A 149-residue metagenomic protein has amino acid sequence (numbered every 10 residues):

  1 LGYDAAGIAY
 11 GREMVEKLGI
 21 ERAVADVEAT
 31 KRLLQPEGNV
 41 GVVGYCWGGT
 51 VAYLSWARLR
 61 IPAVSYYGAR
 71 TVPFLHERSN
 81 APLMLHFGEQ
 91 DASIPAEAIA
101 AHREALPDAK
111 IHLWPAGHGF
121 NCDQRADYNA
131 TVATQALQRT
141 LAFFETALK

Functional and structural regions predicted by a protein language model:
L1-K149: N-terminal cap/leader regions of alpha/beta-hydrolase-fold enzymes, predominantly small-molecule hydrolases
